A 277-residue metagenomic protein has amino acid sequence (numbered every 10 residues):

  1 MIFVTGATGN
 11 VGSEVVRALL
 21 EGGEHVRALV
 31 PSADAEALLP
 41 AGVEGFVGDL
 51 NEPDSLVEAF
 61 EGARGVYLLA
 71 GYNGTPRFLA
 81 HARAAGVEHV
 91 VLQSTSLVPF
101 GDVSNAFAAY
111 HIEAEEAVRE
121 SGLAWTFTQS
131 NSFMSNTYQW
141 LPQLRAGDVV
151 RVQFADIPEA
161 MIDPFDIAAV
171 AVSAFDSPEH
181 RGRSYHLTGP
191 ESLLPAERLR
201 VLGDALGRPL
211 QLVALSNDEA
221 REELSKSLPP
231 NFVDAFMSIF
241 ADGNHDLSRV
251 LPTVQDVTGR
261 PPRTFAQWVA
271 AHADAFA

Functional and structural regions predicted by a protein language model:
M1-A41, N51-A63, N73-H89, S96-Q211 (+3 more regions): Oxidoreductase cofactor-interface core, primarily capturing Rossmann-like NAD(P)-dependent enzymes
G48: Cofactor-binding loops of NAD(P)H-dependent oxidoreductases, dominated by short-chain dehydrogenase/reductases
D218-A277: A hydrophobic C-terminal alpha-helical subdomain
